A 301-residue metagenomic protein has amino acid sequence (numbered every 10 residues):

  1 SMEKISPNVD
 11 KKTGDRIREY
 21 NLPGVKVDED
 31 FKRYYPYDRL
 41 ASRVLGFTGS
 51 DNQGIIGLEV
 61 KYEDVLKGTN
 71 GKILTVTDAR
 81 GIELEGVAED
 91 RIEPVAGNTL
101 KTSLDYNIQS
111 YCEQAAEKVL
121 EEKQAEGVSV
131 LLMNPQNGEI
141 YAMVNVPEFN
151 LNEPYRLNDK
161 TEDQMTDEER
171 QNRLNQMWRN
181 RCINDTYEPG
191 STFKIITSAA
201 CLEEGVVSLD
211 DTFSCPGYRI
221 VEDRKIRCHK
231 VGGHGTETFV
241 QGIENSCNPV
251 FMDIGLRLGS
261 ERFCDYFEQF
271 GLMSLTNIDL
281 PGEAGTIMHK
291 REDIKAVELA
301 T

Functional and structural regions predicted by a protein language model:
S1-G97: Small/polar-residue-rich segments within soluble enzyme cores
S1-S6, S129-V130, F251-R257: Conserved short loop/turn motifs at secondary-structure junctions
M2-I5, E85-V128: Conserved, well-ordered alpha-helix/loop/beta-strand core segments that scaffold catalytic motifs
G14, R18, A41-L45, E59-E63 (+7 more regions): Extracytoplasmic/secreted envelope proteins and their assembly/folding machinery, especially bacterial periplasmic
P23-V27, E121-P135: Short N-terminal helix-loop-first-beta-strand/juxtamembrane motif that initiates sensory/input modules
Y34-D38, E93-P94, K123-Q124, N134-P135 (+1 more regions): Extracellular/periplasmic catalytic domains that process cell-envelope and extracellular macromolecules
D78-A88, Q136-S191, I196-T301: Beta-lactam-recognizing serine transpeptidase/beta-lactamase-like catalytic domain environment
C112, V130-Y141: Short, glycine-anchored, charge-dense loop/turn motifs used at functional sites
